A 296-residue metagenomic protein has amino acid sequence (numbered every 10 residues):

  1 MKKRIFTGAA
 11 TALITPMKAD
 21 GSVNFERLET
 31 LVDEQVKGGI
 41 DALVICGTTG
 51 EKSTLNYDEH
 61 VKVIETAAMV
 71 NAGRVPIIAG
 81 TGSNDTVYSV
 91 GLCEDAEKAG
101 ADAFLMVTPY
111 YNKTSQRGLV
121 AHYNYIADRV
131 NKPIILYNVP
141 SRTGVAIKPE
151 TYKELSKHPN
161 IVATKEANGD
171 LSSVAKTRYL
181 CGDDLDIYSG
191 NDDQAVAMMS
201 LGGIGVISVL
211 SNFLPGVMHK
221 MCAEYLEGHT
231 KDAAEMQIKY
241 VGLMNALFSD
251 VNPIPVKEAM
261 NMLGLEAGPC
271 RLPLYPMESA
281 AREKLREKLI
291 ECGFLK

Functional and structural regions predicted by a protein language model:
K2-T11, M17-G144: Active-site beta->alpha loop and helix N-cap motifs at the rims of alpha/beta catalytic domains
F6, L28, H60, I64 (+8 more regions): A general structural signal for well-ordered alpha-helical segments in protein cores
G8-T15, E34, G38-I40, S200-L201 (+1 more regions): C-terminal alpha-helical cap/extension of soluble enzyme domains
M69-V75, K98-G100, V130-K132, K157-N160 (+4 more regions): Short helix-capping segments at alpha-helix termini
D85, N191-D192, E278: Helix N-cap/beta->alpha junction signal
D128, R142-F248: Catalytic alpha/beta core domains of metabolic enzymes, predominantly
N138, N160-I161, R271-L272: Glycine-rich phosphate-binding "P-loop"
